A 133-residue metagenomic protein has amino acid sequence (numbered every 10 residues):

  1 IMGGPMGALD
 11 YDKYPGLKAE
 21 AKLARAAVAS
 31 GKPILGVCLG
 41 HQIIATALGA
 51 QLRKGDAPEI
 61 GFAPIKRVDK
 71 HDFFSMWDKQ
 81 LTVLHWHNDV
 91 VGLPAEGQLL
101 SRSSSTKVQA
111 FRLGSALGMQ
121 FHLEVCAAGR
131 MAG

Functional and structural regions predicted by a protein language model:
I1, A132-G133: Short, flexible, mixed-charge acidic loops at enzyme active sites
I1-L35: Flexible gly/pro-rich beta->alpha loop and the following alpha-helix that scaffold active-site loops
M6-A8, H41, V90: Glycine-rich nucleotide phosphate-binding loop and flanking beta-alpha elements of Rossmann-like dinucleotide-binding
A8-L9, I43-T46, A128: Short catalytic/ligand-binding loop motif for oxyanion handling, primarily in non-cytosolic enzymes, centered on
A27-Q51: Catalytic nucleophile loop
L48-G129: Pocket-forming structural segment of enzyme catalytic cores
